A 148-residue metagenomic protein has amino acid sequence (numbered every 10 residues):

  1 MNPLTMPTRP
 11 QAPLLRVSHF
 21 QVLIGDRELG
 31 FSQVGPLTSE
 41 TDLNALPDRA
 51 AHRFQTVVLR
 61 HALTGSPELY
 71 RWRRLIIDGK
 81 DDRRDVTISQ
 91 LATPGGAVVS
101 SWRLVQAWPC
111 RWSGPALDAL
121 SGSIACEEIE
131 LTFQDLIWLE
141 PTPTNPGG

Functional and structural regions predicted by a protein language model:
M1-G148: Glycine-rich, low-complexity intrinsically disordered segments
